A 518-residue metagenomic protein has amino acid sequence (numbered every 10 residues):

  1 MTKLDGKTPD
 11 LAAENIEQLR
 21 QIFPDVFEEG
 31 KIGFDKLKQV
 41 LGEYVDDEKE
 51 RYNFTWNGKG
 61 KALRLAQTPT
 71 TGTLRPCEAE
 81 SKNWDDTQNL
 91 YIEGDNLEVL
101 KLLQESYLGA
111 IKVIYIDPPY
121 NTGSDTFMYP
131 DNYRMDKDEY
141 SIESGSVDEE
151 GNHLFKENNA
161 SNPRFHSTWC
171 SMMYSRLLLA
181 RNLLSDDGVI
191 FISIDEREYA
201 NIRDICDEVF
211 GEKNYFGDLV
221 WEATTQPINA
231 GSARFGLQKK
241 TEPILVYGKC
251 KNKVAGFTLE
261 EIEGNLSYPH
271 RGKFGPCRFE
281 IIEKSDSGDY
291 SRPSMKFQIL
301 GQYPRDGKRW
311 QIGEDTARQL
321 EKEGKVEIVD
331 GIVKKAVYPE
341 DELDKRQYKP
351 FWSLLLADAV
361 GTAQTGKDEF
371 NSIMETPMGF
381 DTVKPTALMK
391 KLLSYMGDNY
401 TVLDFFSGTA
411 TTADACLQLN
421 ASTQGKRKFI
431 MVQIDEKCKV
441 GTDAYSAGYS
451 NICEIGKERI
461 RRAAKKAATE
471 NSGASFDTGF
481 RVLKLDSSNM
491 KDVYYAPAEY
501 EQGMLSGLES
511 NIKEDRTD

Functional and structural regions predicted by a protein language model:
M1-T70, A79-E80, Q88-N89, Q104-K112 (+12 more regions): Accessory, often C-terminal, charged low-complexity segments
L74-R75, E143-K156, D358-D368: Active-site-adjacent bridging/hinge elements
I92-G94, D381-L388: N-terminal pre-P-loop "Q-motif" helix
I116-P118, F405: Conserved beta-strand/loop positions that form the S-adenosyl-L-methionine
P130-P163: Aromatic- and acidic-residue-enriched carbohydrate-binding clefts of CAZyme catalytic domains
A363-D381: Class I SAM-dependent transferase core
N399-G408: Conserved class I S-adenosyl-L-methionine
A410-D414: Glycine-rich SAM-binding Motif I of class I
